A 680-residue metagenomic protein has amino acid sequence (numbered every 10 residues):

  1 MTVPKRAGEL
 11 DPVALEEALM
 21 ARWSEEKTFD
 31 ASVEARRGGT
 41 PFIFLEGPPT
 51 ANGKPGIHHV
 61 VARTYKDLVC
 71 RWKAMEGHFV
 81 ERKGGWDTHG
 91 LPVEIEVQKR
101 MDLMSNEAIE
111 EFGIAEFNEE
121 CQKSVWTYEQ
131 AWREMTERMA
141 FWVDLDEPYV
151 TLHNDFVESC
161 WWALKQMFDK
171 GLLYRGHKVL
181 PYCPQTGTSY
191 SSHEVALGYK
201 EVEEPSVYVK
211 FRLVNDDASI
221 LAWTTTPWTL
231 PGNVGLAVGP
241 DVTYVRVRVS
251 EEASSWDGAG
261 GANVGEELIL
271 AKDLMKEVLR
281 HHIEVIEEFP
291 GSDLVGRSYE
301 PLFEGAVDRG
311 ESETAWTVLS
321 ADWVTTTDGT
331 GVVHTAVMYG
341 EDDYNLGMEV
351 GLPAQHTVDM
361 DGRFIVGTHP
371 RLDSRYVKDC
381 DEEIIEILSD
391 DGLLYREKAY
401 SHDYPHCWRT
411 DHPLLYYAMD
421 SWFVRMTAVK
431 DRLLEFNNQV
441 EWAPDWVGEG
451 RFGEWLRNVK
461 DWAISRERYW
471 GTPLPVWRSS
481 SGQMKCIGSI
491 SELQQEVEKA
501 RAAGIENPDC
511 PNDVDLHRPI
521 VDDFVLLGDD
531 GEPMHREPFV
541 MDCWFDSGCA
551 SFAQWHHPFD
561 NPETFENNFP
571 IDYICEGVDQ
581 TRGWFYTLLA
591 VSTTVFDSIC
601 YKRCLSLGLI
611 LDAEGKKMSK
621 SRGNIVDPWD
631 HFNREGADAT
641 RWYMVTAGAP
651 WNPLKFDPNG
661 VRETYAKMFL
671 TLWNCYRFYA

Functional and structural regions predicted by a protein language model:
M1-S255, A336-T368, L393-L433, L456 (+6 more regions): N-terminal, positively charged nucleic-acid-binding surface of large information/translation enzymes
T50-G84, I95, K99-M104, P181-T186 (+10 more regions): Conserved active-site neighborhood of enzyme catalytic/cofactor-binding cores
G232-V238, V242-D359, S389, M426 (+2 more regions): Catalytic alpha/beta core of large soluble enzyme barrels
G265, V295-G296, P370-D381: A glycine-biased structural micro-motif
E287, S389-R409, I520-F539: Short acidic, Pro/Gly- and aromatic-enriched capping/linker segments at domain boundaries
P290-A306, W408-H412, P538, W544 (+1 more regions): Active-site cores of enzymes that catalyze phosphoryl transfer or operate on phosphate-rich substrates
D293-G296, S401, G471-T472: Non-catalytic nucleic-acid-binding/docking modules located in mid-to-C-terminal regions of nucleic-acid enzymes
D361, D373-V377, D381, I385 (+2 more regions): Trp/Phe/Arg-rich N-terminal binding region typifying the photolyase-homology
